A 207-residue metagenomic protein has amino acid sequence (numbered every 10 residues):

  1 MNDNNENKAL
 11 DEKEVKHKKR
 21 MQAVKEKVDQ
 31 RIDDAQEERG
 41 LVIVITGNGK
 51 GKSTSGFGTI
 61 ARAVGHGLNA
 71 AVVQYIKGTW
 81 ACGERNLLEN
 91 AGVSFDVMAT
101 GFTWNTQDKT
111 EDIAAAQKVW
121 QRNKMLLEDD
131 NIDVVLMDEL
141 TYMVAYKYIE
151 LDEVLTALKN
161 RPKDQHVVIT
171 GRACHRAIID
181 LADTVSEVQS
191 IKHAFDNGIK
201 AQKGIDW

Functional and structural regions predicted by a protein language model:
N2-R20, F102-T103, M125-N131, L140-W207: Replace "adjacent to P-loop NTPase cores in ATP/GTP-dependent enzymes" with "adjacent to NTP-binding cores
A23-K25, L68: N-terminal leader/capping segments at the start of a protein or of a new domain
K25-V28, A116-W120, V167-T170: Short gly/ser/thr-rich secondary-structure transition/capping motifs
E26-Q36: Pre-Walker A adenine-sensing motif
Q36-V42: Eukaryote-specific, low-hydrophobicity, charge-rich regions
V42-E128: Conserved P-loop
